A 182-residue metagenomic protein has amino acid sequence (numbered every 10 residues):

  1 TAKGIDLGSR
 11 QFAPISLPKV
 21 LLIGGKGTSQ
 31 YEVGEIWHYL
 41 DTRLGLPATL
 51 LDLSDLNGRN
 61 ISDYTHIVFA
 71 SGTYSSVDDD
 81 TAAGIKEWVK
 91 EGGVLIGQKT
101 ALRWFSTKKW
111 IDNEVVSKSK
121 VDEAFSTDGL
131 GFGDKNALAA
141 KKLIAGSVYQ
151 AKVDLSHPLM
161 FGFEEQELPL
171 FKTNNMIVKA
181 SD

Functional and structural regions predicted by a protein language model:
T1-D182: Intrinsic-disorder/low-complexity accessory segments
